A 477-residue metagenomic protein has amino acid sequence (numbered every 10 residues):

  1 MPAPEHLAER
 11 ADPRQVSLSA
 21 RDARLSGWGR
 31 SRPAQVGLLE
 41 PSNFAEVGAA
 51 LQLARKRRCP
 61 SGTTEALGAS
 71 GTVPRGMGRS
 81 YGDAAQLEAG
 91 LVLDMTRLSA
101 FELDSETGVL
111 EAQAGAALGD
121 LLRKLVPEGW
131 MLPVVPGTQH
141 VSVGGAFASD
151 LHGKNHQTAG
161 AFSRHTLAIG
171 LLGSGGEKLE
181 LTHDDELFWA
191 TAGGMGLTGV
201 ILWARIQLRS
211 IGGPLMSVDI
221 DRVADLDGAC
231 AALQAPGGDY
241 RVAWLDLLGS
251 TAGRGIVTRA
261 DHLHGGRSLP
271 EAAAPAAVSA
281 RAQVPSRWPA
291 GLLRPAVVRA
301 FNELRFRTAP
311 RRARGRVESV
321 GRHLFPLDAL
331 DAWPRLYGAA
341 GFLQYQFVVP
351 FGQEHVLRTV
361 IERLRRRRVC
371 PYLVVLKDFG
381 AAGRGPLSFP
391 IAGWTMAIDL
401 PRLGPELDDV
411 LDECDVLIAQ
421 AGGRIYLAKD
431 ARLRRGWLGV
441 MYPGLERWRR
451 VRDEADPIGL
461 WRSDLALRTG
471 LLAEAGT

Functional and structural regions predicted by a protein language model:
M1-T477: Noncatalytic alpha-helical scaffold of FAD-dependent oxidoreductases
